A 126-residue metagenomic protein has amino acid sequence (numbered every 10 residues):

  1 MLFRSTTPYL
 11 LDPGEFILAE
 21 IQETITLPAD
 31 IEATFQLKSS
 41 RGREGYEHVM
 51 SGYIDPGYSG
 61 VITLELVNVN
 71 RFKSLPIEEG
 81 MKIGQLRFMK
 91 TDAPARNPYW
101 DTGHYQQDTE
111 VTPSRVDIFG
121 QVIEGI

Functional and structural regions predicted by a protein language model:
M1-I126: DUTPase catalytic domain/fold
